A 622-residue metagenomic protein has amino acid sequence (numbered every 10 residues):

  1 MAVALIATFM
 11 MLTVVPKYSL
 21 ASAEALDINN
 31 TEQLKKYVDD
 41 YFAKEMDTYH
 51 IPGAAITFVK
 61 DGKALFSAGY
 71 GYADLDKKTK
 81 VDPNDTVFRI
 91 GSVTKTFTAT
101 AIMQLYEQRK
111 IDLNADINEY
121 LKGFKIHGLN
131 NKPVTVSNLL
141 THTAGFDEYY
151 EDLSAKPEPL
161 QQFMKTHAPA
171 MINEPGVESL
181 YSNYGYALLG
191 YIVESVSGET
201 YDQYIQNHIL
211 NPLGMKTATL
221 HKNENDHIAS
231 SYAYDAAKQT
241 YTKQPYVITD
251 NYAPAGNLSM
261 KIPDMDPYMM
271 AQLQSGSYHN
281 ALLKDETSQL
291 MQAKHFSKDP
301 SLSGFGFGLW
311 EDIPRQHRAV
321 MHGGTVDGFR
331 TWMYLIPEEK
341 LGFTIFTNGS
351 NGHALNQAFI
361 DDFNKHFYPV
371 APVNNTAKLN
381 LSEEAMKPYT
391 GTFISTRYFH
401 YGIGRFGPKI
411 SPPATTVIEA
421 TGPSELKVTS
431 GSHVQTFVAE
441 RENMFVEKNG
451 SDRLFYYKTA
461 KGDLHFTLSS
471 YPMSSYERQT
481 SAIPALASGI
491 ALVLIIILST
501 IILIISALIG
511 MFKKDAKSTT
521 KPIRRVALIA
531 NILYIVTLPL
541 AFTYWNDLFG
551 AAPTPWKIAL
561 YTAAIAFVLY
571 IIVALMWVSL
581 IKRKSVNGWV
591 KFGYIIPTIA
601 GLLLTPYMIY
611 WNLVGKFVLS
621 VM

Functional and structural regions predicted by a protein language model:
M1-A7, Y561: Sec-dependent N-terminal signal peptides
F9-S19: C-terminal segment of classical bacterial N-terminal signal peptides
T13, S22, Q357-M622: Peripheral terminal and inter-domain segments
Y18-I28: Low-complexity, acidic Ser/Thr/Pro-rich repeat tracts that form intrinsically disordered stalk/linker regions of very
D27-F88, K110-D112, E119, H127 (+1 more regions): Short, conserved catalytic-motif segment at the N-terminal edge
D39-F42, I56, G62, R89-I117 (+3 more regions): Active-site SXXK
Y70-D74, G128-P337, S350: Short, surface-exposed loop or secondary-structure junction motifs that flank catalytic or metal-binding residues
W332-G349, L464-L468: Short, well-ordered beta-strand elements
